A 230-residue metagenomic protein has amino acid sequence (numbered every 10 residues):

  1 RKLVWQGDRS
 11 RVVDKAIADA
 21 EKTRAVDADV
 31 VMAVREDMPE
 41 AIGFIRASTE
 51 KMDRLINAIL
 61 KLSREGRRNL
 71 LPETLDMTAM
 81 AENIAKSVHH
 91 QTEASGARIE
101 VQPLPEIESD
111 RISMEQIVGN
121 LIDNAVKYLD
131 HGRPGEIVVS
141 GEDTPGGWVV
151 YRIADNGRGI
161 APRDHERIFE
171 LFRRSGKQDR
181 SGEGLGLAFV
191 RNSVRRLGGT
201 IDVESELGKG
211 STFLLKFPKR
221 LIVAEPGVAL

Functional and structural regions predicted by a protein language model:
R1-A47: Histidine phosphotransfer helical core of two-component systems
P39, L71-K86, V138: A conserved beta-strand-to-alpha-helix junction within the catalytic ATP-binding
A125-V126: Short helix-loop "hinge" at the ATP-lid/N-box region of the Bergerat-fold HATPase_c
I137, G141-Y151: Short beta-strand-loop-beta element adjacent to the nucleotide/active-site pocket used for signaling
D155: Acidic ATP/Mg2+-coordinating residue in the GHKL
I160-F172: Short conserved segment of the HATPase_c
V194-R195: Detector for a conserved hydrophobic position within an alpha-helical segment of the HATPase_c
